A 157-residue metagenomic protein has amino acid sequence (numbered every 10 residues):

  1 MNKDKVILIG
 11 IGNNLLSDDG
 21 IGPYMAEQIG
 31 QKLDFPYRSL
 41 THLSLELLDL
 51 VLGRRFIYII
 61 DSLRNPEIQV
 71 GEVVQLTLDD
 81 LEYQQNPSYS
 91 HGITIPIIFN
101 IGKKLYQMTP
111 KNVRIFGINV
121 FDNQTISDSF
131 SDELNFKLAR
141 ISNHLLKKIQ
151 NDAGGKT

Functional and structural regions predicted by a protein language model:
M1-V120, D128-K156: N-terminal catalytic or cofactor-binding beta/alpha core of small enzyme domains
